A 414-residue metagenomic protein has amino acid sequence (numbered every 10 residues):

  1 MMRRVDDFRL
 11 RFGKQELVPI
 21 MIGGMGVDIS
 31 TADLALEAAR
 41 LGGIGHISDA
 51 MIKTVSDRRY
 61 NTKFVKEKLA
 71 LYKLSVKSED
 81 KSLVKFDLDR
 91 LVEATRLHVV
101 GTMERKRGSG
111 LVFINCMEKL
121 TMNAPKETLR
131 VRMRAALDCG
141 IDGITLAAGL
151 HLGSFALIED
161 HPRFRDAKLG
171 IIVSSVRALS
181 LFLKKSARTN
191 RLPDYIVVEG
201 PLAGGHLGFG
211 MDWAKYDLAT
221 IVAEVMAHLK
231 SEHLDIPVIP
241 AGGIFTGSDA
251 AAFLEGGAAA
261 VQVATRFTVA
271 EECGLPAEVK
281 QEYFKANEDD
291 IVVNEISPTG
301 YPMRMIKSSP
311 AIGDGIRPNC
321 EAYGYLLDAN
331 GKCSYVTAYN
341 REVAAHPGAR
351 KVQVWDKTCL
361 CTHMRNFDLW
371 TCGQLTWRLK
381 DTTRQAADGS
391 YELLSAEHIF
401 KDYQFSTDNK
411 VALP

Functional and structural regions predicted by a protein language model:
M1-E232, K401-P414: Active-site entrance/lid segments in N-terminal catalytic domains of soluble metabolic enzymes
M21, A203-L218, V222, M226-I239 (+1 more regions): Conserved active-site-proximal phosphate/metal-binding subdomains
I29, I244-F245: Residue-level detector of alpha-helix initiation sites
H46, T145, I239-P240, Q262: A structural signal for short, well-ordered beta-strand segments and their strand-loop junctions that often border
S154, P240-A241: Short, surface-exposed recognition loops or helix-turn segments adjacent to catalytic cores
